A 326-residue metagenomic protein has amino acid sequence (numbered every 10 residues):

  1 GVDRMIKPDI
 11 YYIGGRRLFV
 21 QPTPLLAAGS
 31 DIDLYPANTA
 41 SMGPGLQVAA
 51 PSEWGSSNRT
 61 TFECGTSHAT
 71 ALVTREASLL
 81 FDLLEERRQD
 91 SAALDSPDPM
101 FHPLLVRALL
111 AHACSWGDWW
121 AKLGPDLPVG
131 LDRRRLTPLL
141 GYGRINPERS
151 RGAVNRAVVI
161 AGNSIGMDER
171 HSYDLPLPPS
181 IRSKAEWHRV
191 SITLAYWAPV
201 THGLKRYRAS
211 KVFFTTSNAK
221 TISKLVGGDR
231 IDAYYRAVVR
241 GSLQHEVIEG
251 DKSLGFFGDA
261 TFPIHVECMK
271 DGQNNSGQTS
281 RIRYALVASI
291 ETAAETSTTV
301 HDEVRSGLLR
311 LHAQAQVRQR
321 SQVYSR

Functional and structural regions predicted by a protein language model:
G1-T74: Extracellular S/T/G-rich loop segment that most often corresponds to the catalytic His/Ser-adjacent loop
I6-P8, V106, H188: Residues that flank catalytic or metal-binding motifs in active/ligand-binding sites
T61, V226-S276: Noncatalytic accessory or regulatory domains flanking protease catalytic cores in secreted, cell-surface, and selected
A69-E85: Short, small-residue alpha-helix embedded
L83-K122: An often Trp-containing, charged/polar helix-loop segment at the C-terminal end of enzyme catalytic cores
P125-A219: Secreted peptidase-domain scaffold signal
H202, Y207-Q244: Intrinsically disordered, low-complexity Ser/Thr/Gly-rich stretches
R208-T221, S253, F257-R326: C-terminal edge strands of extracellular/lumenal beta-sandwich accessory domains
